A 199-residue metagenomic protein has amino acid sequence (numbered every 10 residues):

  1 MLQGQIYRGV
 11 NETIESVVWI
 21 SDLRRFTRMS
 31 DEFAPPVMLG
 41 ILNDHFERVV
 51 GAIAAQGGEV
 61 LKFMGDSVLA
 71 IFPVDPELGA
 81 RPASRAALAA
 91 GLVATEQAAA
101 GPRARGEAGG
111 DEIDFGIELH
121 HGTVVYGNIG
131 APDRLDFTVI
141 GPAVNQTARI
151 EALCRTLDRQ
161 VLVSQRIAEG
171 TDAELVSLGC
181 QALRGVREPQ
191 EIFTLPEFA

Functional and structural regions predicted by a protein language model:
M1-V60, M64, G109-D111: Juxtacatalytic helix/coil linker segments that couple regulatory or sensory modules to the catalytic cores
V18, V68, F115-H121, I192: A structural signal for short, well-ordered beta-strand segments
R24, E59-V60, M64-P76, G122-T123: Short acidic-rich active-site patches of cyclic nucleotide enzymes
R28-D31, P35, G58, V74 (+2 more regions): Short, conserved catalytic or interaction motifs in soluble domains
M38, H45, M64, A83 (+3 more regions): Helical mechanochemical/support elements of P-loop NTPase systems and associated helical scaffolds
N43-G57, V74-I117, P142-L153: Alpha-helical scaffold within the catalytic cores of cyclic-nucleotide enzymes
I71-P82, I117-F137, C154-L157: Catalytic strand-loop-helix junctions within cyclic-nucleotide turnover domains
V124, T147, L153-A199: Cytosolic regulatory/linker segments at or just downstream of nucleotide-handling modules in signal-transduction
